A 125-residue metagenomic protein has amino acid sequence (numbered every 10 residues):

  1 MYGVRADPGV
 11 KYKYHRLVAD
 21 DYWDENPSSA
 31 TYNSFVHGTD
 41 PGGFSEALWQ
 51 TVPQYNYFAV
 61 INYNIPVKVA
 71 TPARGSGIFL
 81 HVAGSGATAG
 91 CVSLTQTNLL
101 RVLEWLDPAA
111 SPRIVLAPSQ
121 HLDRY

Functional and structural regions predicted by a protein language model:
M1-T88, R101-Y125: Cell wall/extracellular polymer interaction/catalysis modules
T88-T95: Active-site nucleophilic cysteine motif
